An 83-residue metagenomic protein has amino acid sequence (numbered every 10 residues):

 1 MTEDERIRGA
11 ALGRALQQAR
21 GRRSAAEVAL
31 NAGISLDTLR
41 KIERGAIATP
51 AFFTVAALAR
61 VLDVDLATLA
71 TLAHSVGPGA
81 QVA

Functional and structural regions predicted by a protein language model:
M1-R22, A67: A short, Lys/Arg-rich alpha-helix, primarily the initiator
R14, Q18, K41, A57-R60 (+1 more regions): DNA-binding alpha-helical recognition surfaces that contact promoter or target DNA
G21-K41: Short alpha-helical DNA-recognition segment
A25, F53-T68: DNA major-groove recognition helix of helix-turn-helix/homeodomain DNA-binding modules
R44: Short, conserved catalytic or interaction motifs in soluble domains
I47-A48, V64: Conserved hydrophobic residue
A48, A70-A83: Short, charged recognition helix plus adjacent turn of helix-turn-helix-like nucleic-acid-binding domains
